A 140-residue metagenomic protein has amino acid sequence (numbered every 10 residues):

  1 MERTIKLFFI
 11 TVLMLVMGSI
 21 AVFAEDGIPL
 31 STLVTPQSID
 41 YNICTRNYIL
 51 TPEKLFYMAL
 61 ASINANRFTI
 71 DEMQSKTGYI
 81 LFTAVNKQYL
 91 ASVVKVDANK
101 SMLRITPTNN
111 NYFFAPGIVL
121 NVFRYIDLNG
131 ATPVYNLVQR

Functional and structural regions predicted by a protein language model:
M1-F9: Bacterial N-terminal signal peptides that target proteins for export
F8-S19: Bacterial N-terminal signal peptides
F23-R140: Ser/Thr-rich, low-complexity intrinsically disordered terminal regions
